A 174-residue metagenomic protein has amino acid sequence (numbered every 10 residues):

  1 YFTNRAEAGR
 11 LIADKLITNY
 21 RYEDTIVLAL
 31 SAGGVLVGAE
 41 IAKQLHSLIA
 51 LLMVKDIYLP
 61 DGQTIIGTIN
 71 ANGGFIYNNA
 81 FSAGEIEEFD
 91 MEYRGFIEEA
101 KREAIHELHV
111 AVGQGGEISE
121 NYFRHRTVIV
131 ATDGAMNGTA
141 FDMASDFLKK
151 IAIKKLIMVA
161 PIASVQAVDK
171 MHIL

Functional and structural regions predicted by a protein language model:
Y1-L174: PRPP-associated nucleotide enzymes
